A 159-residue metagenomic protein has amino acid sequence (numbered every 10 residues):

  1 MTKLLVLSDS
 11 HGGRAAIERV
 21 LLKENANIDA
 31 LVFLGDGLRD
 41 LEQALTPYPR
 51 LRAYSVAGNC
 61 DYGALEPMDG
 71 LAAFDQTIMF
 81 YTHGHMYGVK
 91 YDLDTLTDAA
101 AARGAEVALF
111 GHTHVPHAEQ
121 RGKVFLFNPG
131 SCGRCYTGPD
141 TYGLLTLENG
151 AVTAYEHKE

Functional and structural regions predicted by a protein language model:
M1, R50-R52, Q76-I78, K123 (+1 more regions): A generic structural signal for alpha->beta connector loops
T2-F74: Core catalytic region of metal-dependent phosphoesterases/phosphodiesterases, especially metallo-beta-lactamase-like
L5, A16-R19, D75, A101-G104 (+2 more regions): Binuclear metal-dependent phosphoesterase catalytic core
H11-A15, L38-E42, C60-L65, Y87-D92 (+2 more regions): Active-site environment of divalent metal-dependent phosphoester hydrolases
A53-A57, V124-G130: Short Pro/Gly-enriched beta-strand edge/turn motifs at strand-loop
Y54-S55, C60, E66-H85, Y91-R103: Glycine/small-residue-rich loop that forms an oxyanion/phosphate-binding "nest" at active or ligand-binding sites
D69-G70, P116, G143: Residue-level detector of beta-strand structural context in well-folded domains
